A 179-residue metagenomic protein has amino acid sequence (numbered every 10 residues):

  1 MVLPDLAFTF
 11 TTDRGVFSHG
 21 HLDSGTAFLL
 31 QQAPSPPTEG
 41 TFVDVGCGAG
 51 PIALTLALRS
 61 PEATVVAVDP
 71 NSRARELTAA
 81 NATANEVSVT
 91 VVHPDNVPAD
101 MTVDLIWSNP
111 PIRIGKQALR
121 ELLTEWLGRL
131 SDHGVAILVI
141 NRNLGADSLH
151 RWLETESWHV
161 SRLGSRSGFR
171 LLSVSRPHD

Functional and structural regions predicted by a protein language model:
M1-E39: SAM-dependent Rossmann-like transferase core, predominantly class I methyltransferases with a strong bias toward
S24-S108: Conserved SAM/SAH cofactor-binding pocket of Class I
D69-R73, A118, N141: Short beta->alpha hinge that forms the Motif I/post-I loop of the SAM-binding pocket
L105-Q117: Glycine-rich phosphate-binding "P-loop"
I112-I114, N141-A146: Short "lid" loop at the C-terminus of a central beta-strand within the Rossmann-like core of SAM-dependent
R120-D132: A short glycine-rich, Lys/Arg-flanked "PGG" loop and its adjoining helix->strand segment in the class I
H133-I140: Conserved beta-strand signature within the Rossmann-like core of class I S-adenosyl-L-methionine
G145-D179: Class I S-adenosyl-L-methionine
